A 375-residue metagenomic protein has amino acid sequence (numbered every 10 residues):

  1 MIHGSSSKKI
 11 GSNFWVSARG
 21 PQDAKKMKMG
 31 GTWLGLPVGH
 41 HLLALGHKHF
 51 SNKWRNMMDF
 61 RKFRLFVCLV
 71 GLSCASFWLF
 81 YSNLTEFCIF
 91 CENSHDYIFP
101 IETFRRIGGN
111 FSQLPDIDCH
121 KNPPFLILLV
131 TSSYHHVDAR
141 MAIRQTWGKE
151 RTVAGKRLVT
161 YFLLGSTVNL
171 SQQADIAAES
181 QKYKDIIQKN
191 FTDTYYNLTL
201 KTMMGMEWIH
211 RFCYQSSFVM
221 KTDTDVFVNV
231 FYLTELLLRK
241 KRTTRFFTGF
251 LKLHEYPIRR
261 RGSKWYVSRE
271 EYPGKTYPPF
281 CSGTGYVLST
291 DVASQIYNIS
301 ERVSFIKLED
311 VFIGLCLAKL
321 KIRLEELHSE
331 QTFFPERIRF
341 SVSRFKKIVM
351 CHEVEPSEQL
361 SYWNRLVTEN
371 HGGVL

Functional and structural regions predicted by a protein language model:
I2-L375: Secretory-pathway lumenal glyco-enzymes, predominantly type II signal-anchor Golgi glycosyltransferases
